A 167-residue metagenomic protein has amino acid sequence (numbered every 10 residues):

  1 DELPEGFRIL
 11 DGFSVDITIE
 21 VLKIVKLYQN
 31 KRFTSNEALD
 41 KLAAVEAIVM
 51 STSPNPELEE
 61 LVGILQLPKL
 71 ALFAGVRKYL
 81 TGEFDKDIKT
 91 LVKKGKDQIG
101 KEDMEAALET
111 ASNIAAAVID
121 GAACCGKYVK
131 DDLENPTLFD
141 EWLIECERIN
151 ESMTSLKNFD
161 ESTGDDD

Functional and structural regions predicted by a protein language model:
P4-D85: Long amphipathic alpha-helical segments with strong coiled-coil/leucine-zipper propensity
D11-T18, L22, L39-A47, Q66 (+5 more regions): Generic detector of well-ordered alpha-helical segments enriched in charged/polar residues, highlighting helical
E20, I24, Y28-K31, T52 (+5 more regions): Short secondary-structure junctions and interdomain/linker hinges
I24-L27, K31, L58-E59, I64 (+3 more regions): Contiguous hydrophobic segments
M50-L61, Y79-K86, E102-S112, V129-D131 (+1 more regions): Short, Lys/Arg-enriched charge-dense amphipathic segments
L70, A74-C125: Amphipathic protein-protein interaction modules
E109-D167: Alpha-helical oligomerization segments
